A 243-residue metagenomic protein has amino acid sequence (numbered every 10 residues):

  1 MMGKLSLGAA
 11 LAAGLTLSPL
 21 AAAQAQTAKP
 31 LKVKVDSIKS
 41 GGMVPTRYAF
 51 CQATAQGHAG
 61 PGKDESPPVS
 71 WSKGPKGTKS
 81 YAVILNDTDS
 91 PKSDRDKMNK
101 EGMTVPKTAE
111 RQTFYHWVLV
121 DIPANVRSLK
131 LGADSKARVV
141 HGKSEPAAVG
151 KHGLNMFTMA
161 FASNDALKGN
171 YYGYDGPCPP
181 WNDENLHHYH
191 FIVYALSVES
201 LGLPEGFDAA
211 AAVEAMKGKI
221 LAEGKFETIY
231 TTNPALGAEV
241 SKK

Functional and structural regions predicted by a protein language model:
M1-L5: Positively charged n-region of N-terminal signal peptides that target proteins for export
G8-P19: Bacterial N-terminal signal peptides
A23-K243: N-terminus-centered regions that define maturation/targeting leaders and the start of the first functional domain
